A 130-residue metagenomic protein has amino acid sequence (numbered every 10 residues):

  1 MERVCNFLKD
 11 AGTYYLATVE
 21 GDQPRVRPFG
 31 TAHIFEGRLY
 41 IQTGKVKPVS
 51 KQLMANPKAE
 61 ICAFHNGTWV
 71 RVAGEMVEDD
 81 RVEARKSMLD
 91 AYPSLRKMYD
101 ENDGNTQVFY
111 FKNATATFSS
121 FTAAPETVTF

Functional and structural regions predicted by a protein language model:
M1-E2, T43, K47, Y92-S94: Charged, amphipathic alpha-helical segments
N6-E20, A59-I61: A short, Trp-centered hydrophobic/proline-enriched beta-strand micro-motif
A11, N56, Y92: Acidic-histidine catalytic/liganding microenvironments
P24, R38-L39, A116: Hydrophobic residues embedded in beta-strands of well-ordered beta-sheets
P28-G30: Conserved beta-strand in the GNAT
A32-N66: A short mixed-secondary-structure module that forms the rim of ligand-binding clefts
R71-F130: Charged, gly/pro-rich active-site loop segments
